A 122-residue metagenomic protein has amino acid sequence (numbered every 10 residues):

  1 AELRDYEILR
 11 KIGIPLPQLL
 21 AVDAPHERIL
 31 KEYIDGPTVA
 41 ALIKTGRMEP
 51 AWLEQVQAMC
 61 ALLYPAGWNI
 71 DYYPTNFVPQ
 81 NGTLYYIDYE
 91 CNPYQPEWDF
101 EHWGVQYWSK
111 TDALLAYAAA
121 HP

Functional and structural regions predicted by a protein language model:
A1: ATP-binding glycine-rich loop module of kinase domains
R4-P15: Structural motif at the C-terminus of the N-lobe alphaC helix and the adjacent alphaC-beta4 loop of the Hanks-type
R10, L63-Y64: Protein kinase-like catalytic domain
L16-L53: Conserved structural core of kinase catalytic domains
I29-Y33, M48-Q55, A66, Q80 (+2 more regions): Polybasic, positively charged surfaces/segments
A58-L62: Conserved hydrophobic core/spine positions of the Hanks-type protein kinase catalytic domain
Y64-N69, Q80-P122: C-lobe/activation-segment region of protein kinase-like
Y72-F77: Hydrophobic residue at the +6 position relative to the catalytic HRD Asp in the kinase catalytic loop
